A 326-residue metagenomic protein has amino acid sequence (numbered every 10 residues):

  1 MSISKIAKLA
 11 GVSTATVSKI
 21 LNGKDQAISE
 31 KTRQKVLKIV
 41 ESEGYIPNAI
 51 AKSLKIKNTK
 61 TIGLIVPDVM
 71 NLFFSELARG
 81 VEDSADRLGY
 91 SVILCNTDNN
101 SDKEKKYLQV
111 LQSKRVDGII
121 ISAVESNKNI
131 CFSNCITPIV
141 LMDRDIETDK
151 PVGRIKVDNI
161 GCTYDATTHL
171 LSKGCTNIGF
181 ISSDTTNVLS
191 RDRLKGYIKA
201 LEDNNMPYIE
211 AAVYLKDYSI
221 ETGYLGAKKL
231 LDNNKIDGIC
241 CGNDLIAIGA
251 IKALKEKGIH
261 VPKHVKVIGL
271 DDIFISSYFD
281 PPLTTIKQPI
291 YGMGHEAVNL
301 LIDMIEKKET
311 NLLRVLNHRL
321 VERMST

Functional and structural regions predicted by a protein language model:
M1-T59: N-terminal helix-turn-helix DNA-binding module of bacterial transcription factors
T16-K19, L54-D68, H169, N177-D184: Short beta-strand segments enriched in small/hydrophobic residues
E30, E43-V110, K114-D117, K195-I198 (+1 more regions): Amphipathic helical "hinge" segments at domain boundaries
P67-S75, L94-K103, R144, I155-D165 (+5 more regions): Hinge/beta->alpha junction and helix N-cap segments in small-molecule ligand-binding domains
L108, V116-A123, G179-I181, V213 (+2 more regions): Periplasmic-binding protein-like
I121-D165, T186, L245, D271-L283: Flexible loop/hinge segments that line or gate small-molecule binding clefts
T176-N177, Y208-A212, H260-K266: Short acidic capping loops at alpha-helix termini that bridge into adjacent secondary structure
K228, N233-T326: Flexible loop/turn connectors
